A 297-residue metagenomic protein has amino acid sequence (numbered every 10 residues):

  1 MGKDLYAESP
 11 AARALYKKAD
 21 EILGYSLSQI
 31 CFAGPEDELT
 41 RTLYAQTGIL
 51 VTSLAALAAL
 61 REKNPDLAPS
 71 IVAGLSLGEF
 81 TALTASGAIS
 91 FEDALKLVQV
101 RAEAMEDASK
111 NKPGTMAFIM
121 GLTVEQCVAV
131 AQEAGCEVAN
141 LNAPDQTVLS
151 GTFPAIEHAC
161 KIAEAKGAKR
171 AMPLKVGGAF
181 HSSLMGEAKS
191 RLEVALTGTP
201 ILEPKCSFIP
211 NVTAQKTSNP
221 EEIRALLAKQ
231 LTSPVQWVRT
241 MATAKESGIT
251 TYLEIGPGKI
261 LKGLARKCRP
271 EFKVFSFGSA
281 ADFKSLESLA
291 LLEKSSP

Functional and structural regions predicted by a protein language model:
M1-Q126, R170, L174, T251-A281: FabD-like malonyl-/acyl-CoA
L23-Y25, S86-P234: Alpha/beta catalytic cores of group-transfer enzymes, especially the acyltransferase/condensing modules of polyketide
S76, P200, G248: Conserved functional loop/turn residues at catalytic and ligand-binding sites
I89-S90, K189-L192, P270-F272, L291-K294: Short, hinge-like loop/turn segments at secondary-structure boundaries
G135, G248-I249: Residue-level detector of structured alpha->beta connecting loops
E164, K245-G248: Non-catalytic positions within long, well-ordered alpha-helices that form the structural scaffold/packing of enzyme
V235-T243: A short, well-structured juxtamembrane/interface segment
K273-S295: Short, flexible loop segments at boundaries between secondary-structure elements
